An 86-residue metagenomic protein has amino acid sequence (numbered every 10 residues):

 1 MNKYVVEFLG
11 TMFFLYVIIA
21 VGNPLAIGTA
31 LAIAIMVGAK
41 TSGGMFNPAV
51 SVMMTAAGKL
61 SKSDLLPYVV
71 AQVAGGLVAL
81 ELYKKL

Functional and structural regions predicted by a protein language model:
M1-L86: Membrane-interface helix-loop junctions and terminal tails of multi-pass membrane proteins
